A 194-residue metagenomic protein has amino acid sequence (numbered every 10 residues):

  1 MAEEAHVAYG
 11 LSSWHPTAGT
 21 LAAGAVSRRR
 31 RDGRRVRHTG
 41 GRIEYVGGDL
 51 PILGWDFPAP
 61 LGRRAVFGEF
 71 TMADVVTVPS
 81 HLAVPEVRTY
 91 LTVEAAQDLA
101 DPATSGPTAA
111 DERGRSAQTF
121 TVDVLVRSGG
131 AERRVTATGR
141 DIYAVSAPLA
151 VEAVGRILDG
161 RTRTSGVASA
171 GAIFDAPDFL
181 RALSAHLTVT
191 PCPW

Functional and structural regions predicted by a protein language model:
M1-T136, A144: Active-site-lining helix/loop region of Rossmann-like oxidoreductase modules
Q97-W194: C-terminal active-site/capping subdomain that shapes the small-molecule cofactor and substrate pocket of enzyme
